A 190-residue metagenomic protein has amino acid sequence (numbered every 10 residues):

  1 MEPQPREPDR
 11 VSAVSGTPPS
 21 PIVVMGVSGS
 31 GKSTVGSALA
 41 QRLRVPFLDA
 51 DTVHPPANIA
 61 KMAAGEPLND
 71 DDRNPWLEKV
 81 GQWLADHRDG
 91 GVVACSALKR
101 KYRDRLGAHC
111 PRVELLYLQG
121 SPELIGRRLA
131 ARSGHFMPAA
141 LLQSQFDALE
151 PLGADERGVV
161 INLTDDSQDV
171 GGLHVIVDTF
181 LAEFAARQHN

Functional and structural regions predicted by a protein language model:
E2-P18, I22, A38, R42 (+2 more regions): NTP-dependent small-molecule kinase module
V27: P-loop (Walker A) phosphate-binding loop of NTP-binding proteins
S30, S37-Q82: Conserved substrate/cofactor phosphate-moiety recognition/catalytic segment in nucleotide-dependent phosphotransferases
S37, D104, D147: Active-site phosphate/pyrophosphate- and oxyanion-stabilizing loops and adjacent acidic/basic residues in soluble
H54, L98-K99, S121-L124, D166-S167: Conserved nucleotide-binding/hydrolysis micro-motifs of P-loop NTPases
K61, H109-L152, V159: A glycine- and Lys/Arg-enriched "phosphate-lid" helix/loop adjacent to the NTP-binding pocket of small-molecule kinases
N69-E114, L118, P122: Glycine-rich phosphate-binding loop used to anchor ATP phosphates in small-molecule kinases, encompassing both
